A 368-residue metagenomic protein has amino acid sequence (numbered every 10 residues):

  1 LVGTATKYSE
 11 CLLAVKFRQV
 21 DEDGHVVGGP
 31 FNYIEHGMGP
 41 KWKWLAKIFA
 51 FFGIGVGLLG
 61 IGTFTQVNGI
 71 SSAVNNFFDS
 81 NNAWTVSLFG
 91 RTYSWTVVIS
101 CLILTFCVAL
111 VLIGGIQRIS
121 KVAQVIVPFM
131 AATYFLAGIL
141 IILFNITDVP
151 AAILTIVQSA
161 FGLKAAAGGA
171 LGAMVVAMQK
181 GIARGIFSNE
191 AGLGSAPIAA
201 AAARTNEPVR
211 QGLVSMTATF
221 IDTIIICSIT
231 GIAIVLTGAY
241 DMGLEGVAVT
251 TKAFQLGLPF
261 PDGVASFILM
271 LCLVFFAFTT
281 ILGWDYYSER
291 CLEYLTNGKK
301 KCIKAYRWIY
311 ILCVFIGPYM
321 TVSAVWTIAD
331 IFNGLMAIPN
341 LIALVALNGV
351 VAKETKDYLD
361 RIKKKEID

Functional and structural regions predicted by a protein language model:
L1, C11-L58, T250-L269, E293-C302: Transmembrane-helix boundary/entry motifs in multi-pass membrane transporters
L1-G24, L45, D222-I229, A265 (+1 more regions): Extracellular loop-to-transmembrane helix junctions
V2-E10, C101-I116, V127-T147, A183-R184 (+2 more regions): Selective recognition of specific alpha-helical transmembrane segments in multi-pass small-molecule
Y8-R18, E22, I139-T155, L163-G169 (+3 more regions): Extracellular/periplasmic helix-exit of transmembrane alpha-helices
V26-V27, H36, P40-I48, N82-R91 (+2 more regions): Membrane-interface alpha-helices at helix entry/exit sites of multi-pass transporters
A46-F51, F78-G114, A132-T133, S266-L271 (+1 more regions): Transmembrane alpha-helical segments of multi-pass small-molecule transport proteins
F49, V67-V74, W95-V157, L292 (+1 more regions): Membrane-interface loop-to-helix entry segments
G57-I70, N81-A83, V108-S120, L140-A152 (+3 more regions): Transmembrane helix-loop junctions in multi-pass membrane proteins
